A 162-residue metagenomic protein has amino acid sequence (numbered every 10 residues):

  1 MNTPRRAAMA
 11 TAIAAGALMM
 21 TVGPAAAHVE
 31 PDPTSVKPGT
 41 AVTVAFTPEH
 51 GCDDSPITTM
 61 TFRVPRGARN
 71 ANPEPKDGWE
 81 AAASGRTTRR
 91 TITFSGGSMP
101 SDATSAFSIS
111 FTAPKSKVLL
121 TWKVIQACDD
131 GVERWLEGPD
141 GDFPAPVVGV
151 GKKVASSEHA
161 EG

Functional and structural regions predicted by a protein language model:
M1-T11: Bacterial N-terminal signal peptides that target proteins for export
N2-T3, P38, D130-G162: Extracytoplasmic/periplasmic copper-protein system
T11-M20: Bacterial N-terminal signal peptides
V22-A27: Sec/Tat signal peptide C-region and signal peptidase I cleavage site
D32-P73: Low-complexity, serine/threonine/proline/glycine-rich extracellular segments that form mucin-like
P65-R90, P139, P146-A155: A surface/secretory-pathway sequence property marking extracellular, secreted, or lumenal proteins enriched
G97-V118: Low-complexity, intrinsically disordered segments enriched in Ser/Thr together with acidic residues
V118-G131: Serine/threonine-enriched low-complexity regions used as flexible
